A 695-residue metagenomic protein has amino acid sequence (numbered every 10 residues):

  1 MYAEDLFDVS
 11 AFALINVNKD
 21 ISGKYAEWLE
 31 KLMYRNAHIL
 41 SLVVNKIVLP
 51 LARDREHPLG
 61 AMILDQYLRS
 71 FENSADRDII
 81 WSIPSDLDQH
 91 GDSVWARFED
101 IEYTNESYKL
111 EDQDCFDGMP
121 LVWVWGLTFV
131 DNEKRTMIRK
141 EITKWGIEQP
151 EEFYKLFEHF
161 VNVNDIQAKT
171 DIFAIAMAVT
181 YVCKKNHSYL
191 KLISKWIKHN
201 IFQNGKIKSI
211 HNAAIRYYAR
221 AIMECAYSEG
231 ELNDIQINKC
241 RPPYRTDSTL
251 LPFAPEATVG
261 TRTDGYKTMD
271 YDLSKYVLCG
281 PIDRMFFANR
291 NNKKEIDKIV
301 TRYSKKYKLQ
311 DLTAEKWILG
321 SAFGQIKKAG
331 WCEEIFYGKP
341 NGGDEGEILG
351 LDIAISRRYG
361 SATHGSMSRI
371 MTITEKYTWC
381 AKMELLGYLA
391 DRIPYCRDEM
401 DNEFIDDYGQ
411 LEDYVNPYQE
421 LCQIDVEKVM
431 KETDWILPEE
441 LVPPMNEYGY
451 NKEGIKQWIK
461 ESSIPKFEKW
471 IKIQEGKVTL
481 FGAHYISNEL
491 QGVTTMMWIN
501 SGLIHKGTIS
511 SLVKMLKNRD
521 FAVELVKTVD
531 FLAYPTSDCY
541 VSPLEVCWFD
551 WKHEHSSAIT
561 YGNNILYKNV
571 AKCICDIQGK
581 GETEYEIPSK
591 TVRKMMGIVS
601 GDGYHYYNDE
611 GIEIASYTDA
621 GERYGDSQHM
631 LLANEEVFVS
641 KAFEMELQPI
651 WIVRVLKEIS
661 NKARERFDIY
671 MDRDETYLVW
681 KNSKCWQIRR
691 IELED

Functional and structural regions predicted by a protein language model:
Y2-D131, T136-Q149, D171-A213, Y217 (+7 more regions): Alpha-solenoid helical repeat scaffolds
Y2-D8, M33-L40, V161-T170, K206-R216 (+6 more regions): Short, surface-exposed loop and linker segments with low hydrophobicity and enrichment for Pro/Ser/Thr
D92-L110, P120, V124, F153 (+1 more regions): Extended repeat-based interaction scaffolds and adjacent low-complexity, acidic/S/T/P-biased segments that form broad
Q113-L121, Q149-A168, Y189-F202, L232-T249: HEAT/HEAT-like alpha-solenoid repeats
